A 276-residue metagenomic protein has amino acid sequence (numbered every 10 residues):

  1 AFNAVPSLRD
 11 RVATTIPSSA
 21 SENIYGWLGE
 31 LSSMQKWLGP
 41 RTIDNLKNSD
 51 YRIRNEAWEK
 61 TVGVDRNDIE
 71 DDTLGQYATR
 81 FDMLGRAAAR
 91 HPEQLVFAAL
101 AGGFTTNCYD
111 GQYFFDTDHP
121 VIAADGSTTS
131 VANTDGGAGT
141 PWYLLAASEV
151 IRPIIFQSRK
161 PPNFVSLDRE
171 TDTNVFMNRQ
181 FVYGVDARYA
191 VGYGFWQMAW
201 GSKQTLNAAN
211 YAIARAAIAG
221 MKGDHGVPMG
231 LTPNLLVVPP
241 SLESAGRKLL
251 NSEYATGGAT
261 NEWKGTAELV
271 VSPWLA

Functional and structural regions predicted by a protein language model:
A1-F2, L8-P17, H91-L100, Y183 (+3 more regions): Charged, low-complexity, helix-prone segments enriched in Lys/Glu/Asp/Gln
F2-D10, A20, A89, V96 (+3 more regions): Residue-level signal for secondary-structure boundary elements
F2-E56: Assembly/oligomerization interface modules of large self-assembling protein complexes
F2-S21, E70, Y77-F81, L206-A208 (+1 more regions): Surface-exposed assembly/interface segments
K36, R52, D68, C108 (+3 more regions): Residue-level preference for alpha-helix termini and adjacent loops
Y51-F104, V175-R188, L236: Long, contiguous amphipathic alpha-helices that act as assembly "spine/axial" helices in icosahedral shell and virion
P92-T134, A138: Glycine-rich, mobile lid/loop segments that gate access to catalytic sites or pores
D118-A276: Sequence/fold signature of self-assembling virion shell proteins
